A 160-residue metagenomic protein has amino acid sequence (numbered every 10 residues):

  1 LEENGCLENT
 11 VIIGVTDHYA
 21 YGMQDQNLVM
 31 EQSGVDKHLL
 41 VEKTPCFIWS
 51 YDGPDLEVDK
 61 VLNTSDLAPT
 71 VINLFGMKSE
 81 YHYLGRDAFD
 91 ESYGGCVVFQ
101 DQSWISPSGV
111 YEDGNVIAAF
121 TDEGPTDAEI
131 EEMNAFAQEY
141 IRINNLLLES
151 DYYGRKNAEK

Functional and structural regions predicted by a protein language model:
L1-K160: Solvent-exposed soluble domains appended to multi-pass membrane proteins
